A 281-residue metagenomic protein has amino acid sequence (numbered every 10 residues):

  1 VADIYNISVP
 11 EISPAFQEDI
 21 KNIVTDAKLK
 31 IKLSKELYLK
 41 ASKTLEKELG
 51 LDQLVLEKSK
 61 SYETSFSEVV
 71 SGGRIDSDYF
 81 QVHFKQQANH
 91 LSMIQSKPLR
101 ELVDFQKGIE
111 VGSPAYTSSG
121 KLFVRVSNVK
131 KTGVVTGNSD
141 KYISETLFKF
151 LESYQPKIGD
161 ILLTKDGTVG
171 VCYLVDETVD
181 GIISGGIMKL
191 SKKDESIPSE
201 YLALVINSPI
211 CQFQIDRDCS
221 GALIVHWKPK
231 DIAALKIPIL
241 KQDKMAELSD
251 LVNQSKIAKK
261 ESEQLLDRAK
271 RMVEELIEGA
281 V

Functional and structural regions predicted by a protein language model:
V1, L56-K60, V111-G120, S139 (+1 more regions): Short coil/turn segments at secondary-structure boundaries
V1-A15, G181-M188, G221-A246: A short glycine-rich beta-alpha junction/loop motif
I12-E110, Q242-V281: Non-catalytic DNA-recognition/assembly elements of restriction-modification systems
K97-G112, V129-I158: Sequence-specific dsDNA recognition surfaces
S113-K121, V135-Y142, Y154-P156, Y173-G185 (+1 more regions): Short, surface-exposed loop/turn microsegments at beta-strand edges and helix-strand junctions
K121-L122, D160-L162: Beta-sheet entry/capping signal
E152-S153, I161-I206: A short beta-sheet element
